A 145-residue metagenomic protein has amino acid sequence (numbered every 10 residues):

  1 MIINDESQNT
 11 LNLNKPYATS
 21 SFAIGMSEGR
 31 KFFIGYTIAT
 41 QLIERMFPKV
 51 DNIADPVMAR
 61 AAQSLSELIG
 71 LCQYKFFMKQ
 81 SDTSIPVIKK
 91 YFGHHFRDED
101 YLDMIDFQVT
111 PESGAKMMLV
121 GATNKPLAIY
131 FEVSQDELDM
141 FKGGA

Functional and structural regions predicted by a protein language model:
M1-E99: Conserved P-loop NTPase motor cores
L102-A145: Conserved P-loop NTPase motor module
